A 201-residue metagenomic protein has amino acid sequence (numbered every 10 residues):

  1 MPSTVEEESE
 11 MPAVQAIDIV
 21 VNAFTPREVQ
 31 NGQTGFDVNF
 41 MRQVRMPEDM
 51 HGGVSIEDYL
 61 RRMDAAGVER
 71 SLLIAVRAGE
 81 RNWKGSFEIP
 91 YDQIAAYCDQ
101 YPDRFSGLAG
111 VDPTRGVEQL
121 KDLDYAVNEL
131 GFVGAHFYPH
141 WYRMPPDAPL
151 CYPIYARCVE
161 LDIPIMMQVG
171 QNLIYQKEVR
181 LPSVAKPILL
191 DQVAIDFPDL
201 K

Functional and structural regions predicted by a protein language model:
T4-L150, R157: Mid-domain alpha/beta scaffold segments of enzyme catalytic cores
L130-G134, M144-K201: Catalytic pocket-lining loop regions of alpha/beta-barrel enzymes, especially the amidohydrolase/enolase/GH5 lineages
